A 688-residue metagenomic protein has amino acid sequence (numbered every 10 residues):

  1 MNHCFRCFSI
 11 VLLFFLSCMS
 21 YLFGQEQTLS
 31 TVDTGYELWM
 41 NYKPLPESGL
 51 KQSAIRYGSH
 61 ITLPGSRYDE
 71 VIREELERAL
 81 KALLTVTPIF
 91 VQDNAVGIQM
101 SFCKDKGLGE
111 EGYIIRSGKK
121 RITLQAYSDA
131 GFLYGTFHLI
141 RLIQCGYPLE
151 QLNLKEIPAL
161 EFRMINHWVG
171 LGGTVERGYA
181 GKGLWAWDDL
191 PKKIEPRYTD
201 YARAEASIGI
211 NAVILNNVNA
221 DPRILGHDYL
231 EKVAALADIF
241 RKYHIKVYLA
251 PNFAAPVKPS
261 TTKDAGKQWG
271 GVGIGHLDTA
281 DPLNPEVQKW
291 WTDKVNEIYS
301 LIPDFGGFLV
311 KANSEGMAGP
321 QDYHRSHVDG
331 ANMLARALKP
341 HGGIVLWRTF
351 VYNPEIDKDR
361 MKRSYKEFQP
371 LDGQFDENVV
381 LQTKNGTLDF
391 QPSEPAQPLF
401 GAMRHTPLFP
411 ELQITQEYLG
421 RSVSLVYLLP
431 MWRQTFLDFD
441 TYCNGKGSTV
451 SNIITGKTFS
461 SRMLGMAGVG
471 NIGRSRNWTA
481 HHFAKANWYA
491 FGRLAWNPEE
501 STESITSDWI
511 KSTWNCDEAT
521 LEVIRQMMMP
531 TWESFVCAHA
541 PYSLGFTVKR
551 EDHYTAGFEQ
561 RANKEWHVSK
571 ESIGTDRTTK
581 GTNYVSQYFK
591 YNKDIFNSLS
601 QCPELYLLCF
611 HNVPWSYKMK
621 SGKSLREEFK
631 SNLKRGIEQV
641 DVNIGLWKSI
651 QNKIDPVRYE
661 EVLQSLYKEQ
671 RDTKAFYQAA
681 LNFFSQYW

Functional and structural regions predicted by a protein language model:
M1-T28: Bacterial Sec-dependent N-terminal signal peptides
G24-I122, Y127, L149-N153: Acidic, contiguous N-terminal accessory segments
Q25, N219-G226, S314-G316, Y352-P354: Conserved short loop/turn motifs at secondary-structure junctions
L50-R67, K182-A186, N216-N219, H611-F629 (+1 more regions): Acidic/histidine-rich, surface-exposed loop or edge segments in extracytoplasmic proteins
L63-E75, A79, D105-W290, K294-G307 (+2 more regions): Feature activates predominantly on carbohydrate-active enzymes
F90-D93, W347-N353, E522: Acidic carboxylate-rich catalytic motifs and surrounding loops in phosphoryl-/glycosyl-chemistry enzymes
D189, T261, G275-S507, T513: Catalytic-core regions of glycoside hydrolase
G447-W688: Catalytic domains of carbohydrate-active enzymes that cleave complex glycans
